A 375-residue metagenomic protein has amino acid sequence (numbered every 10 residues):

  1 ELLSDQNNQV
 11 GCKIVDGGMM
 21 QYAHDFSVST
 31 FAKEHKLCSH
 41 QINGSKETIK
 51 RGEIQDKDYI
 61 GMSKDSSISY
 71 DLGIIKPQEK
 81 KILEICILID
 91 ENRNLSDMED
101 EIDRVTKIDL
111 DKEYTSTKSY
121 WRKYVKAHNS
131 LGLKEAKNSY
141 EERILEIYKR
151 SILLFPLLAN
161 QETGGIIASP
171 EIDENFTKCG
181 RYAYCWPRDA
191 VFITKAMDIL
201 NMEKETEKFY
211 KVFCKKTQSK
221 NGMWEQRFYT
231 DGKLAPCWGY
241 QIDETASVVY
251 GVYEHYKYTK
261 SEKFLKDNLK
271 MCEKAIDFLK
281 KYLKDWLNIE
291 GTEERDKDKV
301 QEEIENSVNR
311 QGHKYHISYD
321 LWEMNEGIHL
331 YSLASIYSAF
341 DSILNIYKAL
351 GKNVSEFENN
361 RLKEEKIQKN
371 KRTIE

Functional and structural regions predicted by a protein language model:
L2, C12-I14, M20-F26, F31-A32 (+9 more regions): Extended hydrophobic/Leu-rich segments
L2-R181, E262-K263: Acidic/polar, glycine-enriched structural segments that form the non-catalytic walls/loops of the carbohydrate-binding
I87, H128-E142, L153-L157, V191-E203 (+2 more regions): Well-ordered alpha-helical scaffold segments within catalytic/enzyme domains
M98-Y120, R143-R150, N201-K216, E262-Y282 (+2 more regions): Extended, well-ordered alpha-helical scaffold segments
Y120-A127, K134-Y140, I172-A190, M197-D198 (+3 more regions): Solvent-exposed loop and edge beta-strand segments that line ligand/cofactor-binding and catalytic clefts
Q161-E162, A168-W186, V212-Q218, G222-M223 (+1 more regions): N-terminal start-of-domain structural block
Y182, N221-F228, N288-E375: Catalytic cores of carbohydrate-active enzymes
Y182-E290, K297, E303-I304, L333-Y337: Aromatic-rich carbohydrate-recognition surfaces in CAZymes
